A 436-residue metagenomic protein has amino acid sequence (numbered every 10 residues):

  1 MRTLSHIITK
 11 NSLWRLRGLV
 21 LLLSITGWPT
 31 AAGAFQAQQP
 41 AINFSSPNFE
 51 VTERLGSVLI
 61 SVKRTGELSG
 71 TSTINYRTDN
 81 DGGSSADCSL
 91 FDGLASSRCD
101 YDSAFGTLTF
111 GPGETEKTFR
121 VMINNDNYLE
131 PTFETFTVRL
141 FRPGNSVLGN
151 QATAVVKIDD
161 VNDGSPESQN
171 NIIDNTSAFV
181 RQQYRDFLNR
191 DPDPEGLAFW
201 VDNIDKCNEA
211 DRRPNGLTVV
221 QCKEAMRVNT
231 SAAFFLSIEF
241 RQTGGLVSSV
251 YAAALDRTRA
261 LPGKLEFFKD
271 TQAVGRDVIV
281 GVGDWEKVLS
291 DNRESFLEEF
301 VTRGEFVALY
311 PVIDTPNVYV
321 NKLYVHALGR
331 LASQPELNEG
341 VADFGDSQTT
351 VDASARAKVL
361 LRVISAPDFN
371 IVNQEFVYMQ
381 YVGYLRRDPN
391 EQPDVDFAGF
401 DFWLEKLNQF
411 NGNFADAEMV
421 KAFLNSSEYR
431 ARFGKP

Functional and structural regions predicted by a protein language model:
M1-W14: N-terminal secretory signal peptides that target proteins for export/translocation
H6-I7, S24, A41: Generic short N-terminal amphipathic or hydrophobic helices
R17-W28: Bacterial N-terminal signal peptides
W28-Q36: Sec/Tat signal peptide C-region and signal peptidase I cleavage site
F35-N170: Short boundary segments that mark the start of a structured unit
A154-P436: Composition-driven recognition of low-complexity segments enriched in small/aliphatic/hydroxylated residues
